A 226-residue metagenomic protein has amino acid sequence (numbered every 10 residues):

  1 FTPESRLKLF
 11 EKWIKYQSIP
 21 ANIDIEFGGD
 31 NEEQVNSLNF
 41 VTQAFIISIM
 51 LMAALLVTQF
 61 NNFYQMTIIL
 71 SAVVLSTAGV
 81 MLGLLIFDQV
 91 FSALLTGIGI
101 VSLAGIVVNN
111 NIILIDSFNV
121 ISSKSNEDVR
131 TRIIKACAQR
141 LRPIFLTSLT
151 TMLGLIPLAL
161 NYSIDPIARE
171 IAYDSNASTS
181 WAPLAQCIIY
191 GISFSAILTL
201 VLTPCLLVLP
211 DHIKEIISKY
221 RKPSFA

Functional and structural regions predicted by a protein language model:
F1, E32, N119, T151 (+1 more regions): Short, glycine-/Ser/Thr-/acidic-enriched flexible segments
F1-S48, A54-F60, M66, R130-R132: Extracytoplasmic/periplasmic membrane-proximal domains and adjacent transmembrane bundles of envelope biogenesis
K12-K15, I19, Q43, L75-S76 (+3 more regions): Residue-level marker of structural boundaries
I49-M50, I189: Core hydrophobic alpha-helical membrane-spanning segments
A54-R140, F145-I164, A172, Y190 (+2 more regions): Hydrophobic transmembrane alpha-helices and their membrane-interface caps in long multi-pass transport proteins
S163-T179, C205-A226: Interfacial helix-loop-helix hairpins and adjacent transmembrane helices of multi-pass alpha-helical membrane proteins
S180, L184-A185: Structured binding elements
